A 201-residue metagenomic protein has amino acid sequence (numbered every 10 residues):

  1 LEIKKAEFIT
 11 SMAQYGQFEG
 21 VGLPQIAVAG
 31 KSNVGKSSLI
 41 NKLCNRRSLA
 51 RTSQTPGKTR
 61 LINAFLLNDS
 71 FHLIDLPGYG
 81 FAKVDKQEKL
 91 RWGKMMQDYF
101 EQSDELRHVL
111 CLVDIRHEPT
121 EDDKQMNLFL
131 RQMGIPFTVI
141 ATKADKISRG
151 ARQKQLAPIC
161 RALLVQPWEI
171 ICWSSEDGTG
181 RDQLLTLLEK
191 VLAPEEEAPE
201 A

Functional and structural regions predicted by a protein language model:
L1-K83, E200: Conserved G1/Walker A P-loop phosphate-binding module
I3-Y15, K146-A201: Canonical P-loop GTPase G-domain recognition
G22, S48, L61, H72 (+7 more regions): Helical mechanochemical/support elements of P-loop NTPase systems and associated helical scaffolds
L39, V109-L110, L184: Hydrophobic packing within well-folded, soluble alpha/beta domains
N45-L49, Q102, Q132, K190 (+1 more regions): Conserved amphipathic alpha-helical interaction elements at protein-protein interfaces in regulatory, energy-coupling
F65, T142, L184: Residue-level signal for inorganic ion chemistry
Y79-K89, D145-S148: Flexible beta-alpha connector loops of hexameric P-loop NTPases
K94-W168: Conserved C-terminal guanine-recognition region of P-loop GTPase G domains, centered on the G4
